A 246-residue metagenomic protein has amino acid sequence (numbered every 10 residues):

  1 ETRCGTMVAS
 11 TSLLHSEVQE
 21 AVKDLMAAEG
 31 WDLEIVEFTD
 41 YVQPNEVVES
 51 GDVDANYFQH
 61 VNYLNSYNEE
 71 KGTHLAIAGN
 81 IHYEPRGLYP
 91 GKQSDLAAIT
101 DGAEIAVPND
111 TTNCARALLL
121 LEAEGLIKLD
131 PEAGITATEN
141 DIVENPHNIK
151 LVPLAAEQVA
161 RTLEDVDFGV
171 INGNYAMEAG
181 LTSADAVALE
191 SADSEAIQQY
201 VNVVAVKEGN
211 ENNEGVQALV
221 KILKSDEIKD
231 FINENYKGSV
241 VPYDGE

Functional and structural regions predicted by a protein language model:
G5-D32: Short, polar/charged alpha-helical segment
I35-E46, G134-R161: Short helix-initiation/N-cap motifs at beta->coil->alpha
Y41-G72, S94, E178-G180: Pocket-flanking alpha-helical
E49-Q59, A103, L126, H147-K150 (+1 more regions): Alpha-to-beta junction loops
S66-A78, G91-S94, D165, V170 (+1 more regions): Ligand-binding "clamshell"
A78-I127, K229: A conserved helix-loop-strand patch within extracytoplasmic ligand-binding domains of the periplasmic binding
P85-L96, Y200-N213: A bilobed periplasmic-binding-protein/Venus flytrap-type ligand-binding module shared by bacterial periplasmic
C114-E122, L223-Y243: Periplasmic-binding protein-like
